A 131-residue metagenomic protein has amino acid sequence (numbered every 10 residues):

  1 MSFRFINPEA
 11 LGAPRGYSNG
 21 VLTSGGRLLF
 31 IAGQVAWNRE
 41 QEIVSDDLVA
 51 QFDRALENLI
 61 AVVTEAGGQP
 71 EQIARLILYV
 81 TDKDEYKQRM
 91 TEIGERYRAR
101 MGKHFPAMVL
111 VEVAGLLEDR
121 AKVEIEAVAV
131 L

Functional and structural regions predicted by a protein language model:
M1-E57, A61-A74, V80-L131: N-terminal presequence-like segments and the immediate start of the first folded domain
